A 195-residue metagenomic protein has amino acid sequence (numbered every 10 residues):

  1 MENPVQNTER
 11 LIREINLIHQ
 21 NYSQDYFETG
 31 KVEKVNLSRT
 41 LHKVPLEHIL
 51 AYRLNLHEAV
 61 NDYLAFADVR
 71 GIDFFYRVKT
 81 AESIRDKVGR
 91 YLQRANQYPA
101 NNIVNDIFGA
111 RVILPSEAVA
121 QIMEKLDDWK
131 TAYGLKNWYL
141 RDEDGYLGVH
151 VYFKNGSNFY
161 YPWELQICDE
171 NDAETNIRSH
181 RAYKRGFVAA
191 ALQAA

Functional and structural regions predicted by a protein language model:
M1-N55, F159-A195: An acidic, glycine-/histidine-flanked metal-binding catalytic module
N16-H19, L64, D68, L92 (+2 more regions): Generic secondary-structure transition motif, activating predominantly at the C-termini of alpha-helices
K31-R94: Surface-exposed, low-hydrophobicity interaction/linker segments
Q97-A195: Long beta-strand-rich cores associated with HINT superfamily self-processing modules
